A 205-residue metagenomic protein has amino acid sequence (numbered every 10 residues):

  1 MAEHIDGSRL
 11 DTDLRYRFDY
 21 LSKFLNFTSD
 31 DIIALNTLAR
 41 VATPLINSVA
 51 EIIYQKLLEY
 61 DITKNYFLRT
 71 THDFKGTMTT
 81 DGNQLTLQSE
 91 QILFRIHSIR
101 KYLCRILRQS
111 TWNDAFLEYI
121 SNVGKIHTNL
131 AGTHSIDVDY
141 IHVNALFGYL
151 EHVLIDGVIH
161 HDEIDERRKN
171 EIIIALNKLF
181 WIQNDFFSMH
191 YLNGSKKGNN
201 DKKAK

Functional and structural regions predicted by a protein language model:
M1-I32: Charged, compositionally biased N-terminal leader segments and the immediate start of the first structured element
A2-E3, R9, Y16, H160-K205: Short terminal or interdomain "cap/linker" segment that borders an active site or interface and mediates
H4, F18-K23, T43-G157: Heme-based O2/NO sensor domains and their adjacent alpha-helical segments, primarily globin folds but also including
N36-V41: Short, motif-level signal for alpha-helix interfacial/capping segments enriched in acidic residues and aromatics/proline
